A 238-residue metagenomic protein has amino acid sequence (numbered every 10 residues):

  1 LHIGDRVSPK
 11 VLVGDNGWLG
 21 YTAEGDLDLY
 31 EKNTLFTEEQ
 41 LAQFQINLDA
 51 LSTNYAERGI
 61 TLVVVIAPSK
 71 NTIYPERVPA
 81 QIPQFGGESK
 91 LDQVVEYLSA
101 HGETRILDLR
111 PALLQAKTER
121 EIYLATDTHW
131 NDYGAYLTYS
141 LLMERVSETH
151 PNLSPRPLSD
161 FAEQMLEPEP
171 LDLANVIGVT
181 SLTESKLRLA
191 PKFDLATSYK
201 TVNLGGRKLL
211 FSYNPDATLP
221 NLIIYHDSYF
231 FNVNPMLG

Functional and structural regions predicted by a protein language model:
L1-G238: Extracellular glycan-modifying ectodomains
